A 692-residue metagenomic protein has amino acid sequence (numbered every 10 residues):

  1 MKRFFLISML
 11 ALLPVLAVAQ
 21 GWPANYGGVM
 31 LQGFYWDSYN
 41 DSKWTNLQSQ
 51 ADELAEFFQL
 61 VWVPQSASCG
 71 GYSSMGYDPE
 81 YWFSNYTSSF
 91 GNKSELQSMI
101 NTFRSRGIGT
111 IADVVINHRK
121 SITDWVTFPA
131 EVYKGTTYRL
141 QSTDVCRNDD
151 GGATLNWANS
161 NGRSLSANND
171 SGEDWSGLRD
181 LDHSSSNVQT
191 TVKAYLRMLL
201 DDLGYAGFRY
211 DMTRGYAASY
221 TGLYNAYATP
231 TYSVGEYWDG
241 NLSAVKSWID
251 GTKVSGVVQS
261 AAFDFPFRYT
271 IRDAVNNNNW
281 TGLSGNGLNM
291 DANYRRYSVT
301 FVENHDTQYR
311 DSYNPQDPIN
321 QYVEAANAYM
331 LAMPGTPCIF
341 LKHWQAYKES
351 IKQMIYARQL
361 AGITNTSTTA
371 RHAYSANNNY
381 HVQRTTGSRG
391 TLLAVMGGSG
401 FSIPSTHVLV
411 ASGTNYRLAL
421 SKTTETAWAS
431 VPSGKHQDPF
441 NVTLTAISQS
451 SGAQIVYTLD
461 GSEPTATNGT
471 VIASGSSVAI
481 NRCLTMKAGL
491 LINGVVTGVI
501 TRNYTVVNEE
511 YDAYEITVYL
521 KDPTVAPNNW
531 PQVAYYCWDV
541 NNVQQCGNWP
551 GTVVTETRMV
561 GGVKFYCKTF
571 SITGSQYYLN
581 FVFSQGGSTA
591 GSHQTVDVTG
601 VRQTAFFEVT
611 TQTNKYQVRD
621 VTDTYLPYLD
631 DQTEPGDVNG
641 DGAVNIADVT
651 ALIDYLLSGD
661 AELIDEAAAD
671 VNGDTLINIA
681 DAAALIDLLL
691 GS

Functional and structural regions predicted by a protein language model:
F4-L16: Sec-dependent N-terminal signal peptides
Q20-W36, N46-A55, Q65-E80, M99-I108 (+3 more regions): Active-site-proximal helices and loops of the catalytic beta/alpha 8
Y26-G28, C69-N101, V132-D182: Aromatic- and acidic-residue-enriched carbohydrate-binding clefts of CAZyme catalytic domains
G91-D124, A130, G135: Substrate-binding cleft of carbohydrate-active enzyme catalytic domains
T423-Y511: Short, compositionally stereotyped local motifs that mark structural "simplifiers"
E463-A473, V525-G574, G586-V596: Aromatic-rich carbohydrate-binding modules that target alpha-glucans
K487-L491, N580-S584, I686: Extracellular recognition modules
D630-S692: Cellulosome-associated attachment modules in secreted, modular CAZymes
